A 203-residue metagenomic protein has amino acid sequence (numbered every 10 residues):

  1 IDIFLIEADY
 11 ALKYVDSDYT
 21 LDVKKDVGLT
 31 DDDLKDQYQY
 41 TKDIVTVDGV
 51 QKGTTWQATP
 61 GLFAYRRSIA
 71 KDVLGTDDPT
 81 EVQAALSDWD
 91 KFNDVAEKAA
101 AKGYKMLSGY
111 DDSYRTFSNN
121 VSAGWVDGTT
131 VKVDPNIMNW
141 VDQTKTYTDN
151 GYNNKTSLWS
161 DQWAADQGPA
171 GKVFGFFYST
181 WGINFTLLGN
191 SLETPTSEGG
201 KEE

Functional and structural regions predicted by a protein language model:
I1, Y10, Y40-K42, Q51 (+5 more regions): Tryptophan-centered motif/residue detector
I1-Q37, V73, Q167, F174-G175 (+1 more regions): Extracytoplasmic "Venus flytrap"/periplasmic binding protein-like
I3, T20, K42, Q51 (+2 more regions): Extracellular structured ligand-interaction cores
A8-K13, T59-L62, I69-A70, D112-R115 (+1 more regions): Solvent-exposed loop/turn segments at secondary-structure junctions within structured extracellular/periplasmic domains
A11, D142-E203: Extracytoplasmic/periplasmic substrate-binding proteins
S17-D18, F117-A123, L188-G189: Short aromatic-enriched loop/helix-cap "lid" or pocket-rim segments at secondary-structure transitions that line
K24-D33, D43-S113, W125-L158: Helix-loop-helix "hinge/cap" segment bordering the ligand-binding cleft or interdomain interface
